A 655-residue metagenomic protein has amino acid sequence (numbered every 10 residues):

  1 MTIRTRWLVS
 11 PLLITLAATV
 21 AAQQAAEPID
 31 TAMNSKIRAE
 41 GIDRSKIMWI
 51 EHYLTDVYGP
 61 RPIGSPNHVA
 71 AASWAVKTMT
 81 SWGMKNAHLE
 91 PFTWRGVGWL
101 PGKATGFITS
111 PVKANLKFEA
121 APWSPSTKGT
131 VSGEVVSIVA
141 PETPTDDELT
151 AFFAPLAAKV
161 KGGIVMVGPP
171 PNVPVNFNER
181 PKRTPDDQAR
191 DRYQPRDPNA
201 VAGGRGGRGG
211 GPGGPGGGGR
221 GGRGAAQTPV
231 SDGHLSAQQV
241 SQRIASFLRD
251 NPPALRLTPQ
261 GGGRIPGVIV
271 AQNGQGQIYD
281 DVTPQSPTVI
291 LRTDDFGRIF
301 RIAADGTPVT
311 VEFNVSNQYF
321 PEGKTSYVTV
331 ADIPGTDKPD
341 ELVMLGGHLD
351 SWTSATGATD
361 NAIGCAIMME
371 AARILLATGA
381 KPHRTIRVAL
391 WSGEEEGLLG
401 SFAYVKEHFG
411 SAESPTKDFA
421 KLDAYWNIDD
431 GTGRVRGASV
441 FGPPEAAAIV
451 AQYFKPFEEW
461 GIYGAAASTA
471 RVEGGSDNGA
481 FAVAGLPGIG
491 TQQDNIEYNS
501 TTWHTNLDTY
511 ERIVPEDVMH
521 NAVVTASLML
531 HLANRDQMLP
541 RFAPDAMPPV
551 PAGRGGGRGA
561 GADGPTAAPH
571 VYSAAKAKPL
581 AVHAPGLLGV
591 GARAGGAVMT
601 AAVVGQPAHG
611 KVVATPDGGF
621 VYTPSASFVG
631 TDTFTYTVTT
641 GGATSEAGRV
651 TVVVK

Functional and structural regions predicted by a protein language model:
Q23-Q24, R180-R183, Q188-L235, G263-R264 (+2 more regions): Disordered, low-complexity segments in secreted/periplasmic proteins that are enriched in proline
Q24-A32, H52, D56-G206, G210-G213: Noncatalytic luminal/extracellular "stalk/propeptide" segments of secretory-pathway proteins
T31-M33, S110-K117, S126-A151, Q275-A358 (+2 more regions): Soluble metallo-hydrolase cores and metallopeptidase-like ectodomains found primarily in the secretory/periplasmic
I42, K113-N115, S126-G133, T143-D146 (+8 more regions): Metal-dependent peptidase/peptidase-like ectodomains
W49, I374-L399, Y425: Short helix-loop-beta-strand segments that form the rim/entrance of peptidase-like active sites
P229-S231, A245, R249, P259-Q260 (+2 more regions): Active-site-adjacent substrate-binding region of metalloamidase/peptidase-like peptide-processing proteins
A581-T623, V650, V654: Surface-exposed or secretory-pathway low-complexity segments enriched in glycine-proline and Ser/Thr/acidic residues
G630-T640: A short beta-strand micro-motif common to beta-rich folds, especially ectodomain repeats
